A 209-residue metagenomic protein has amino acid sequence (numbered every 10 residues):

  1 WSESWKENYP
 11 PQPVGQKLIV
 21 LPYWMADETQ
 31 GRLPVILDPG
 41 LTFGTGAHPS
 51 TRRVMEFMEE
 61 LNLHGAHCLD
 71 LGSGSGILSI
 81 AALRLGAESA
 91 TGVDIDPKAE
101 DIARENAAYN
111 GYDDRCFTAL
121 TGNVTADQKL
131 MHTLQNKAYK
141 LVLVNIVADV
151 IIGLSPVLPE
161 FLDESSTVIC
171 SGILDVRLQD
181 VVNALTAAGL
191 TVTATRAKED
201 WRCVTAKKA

Functional and structural regions predicted by a protein language model:
W1-T29: N-terminal auxiliary segments of SAM/dcSAM-dependent transferases
M25-L33, N62-H64, T133-N136: Short, glycine- and charge-enriched coil/turn segments that flank and shape catalytic ligand pockets
L33-P39: A short, charged helix-loop
L41, T45-V124: Conserved SAM/SAH cofactor-binding pocket of Class I
I95-T205: S-adenosylmethionine
K208-A209: Substrate-binding/catalytic lobe of Class I Rossmann-like enzymes that use SAM or dcSAM, i.e., the mid-to-C-terminal
